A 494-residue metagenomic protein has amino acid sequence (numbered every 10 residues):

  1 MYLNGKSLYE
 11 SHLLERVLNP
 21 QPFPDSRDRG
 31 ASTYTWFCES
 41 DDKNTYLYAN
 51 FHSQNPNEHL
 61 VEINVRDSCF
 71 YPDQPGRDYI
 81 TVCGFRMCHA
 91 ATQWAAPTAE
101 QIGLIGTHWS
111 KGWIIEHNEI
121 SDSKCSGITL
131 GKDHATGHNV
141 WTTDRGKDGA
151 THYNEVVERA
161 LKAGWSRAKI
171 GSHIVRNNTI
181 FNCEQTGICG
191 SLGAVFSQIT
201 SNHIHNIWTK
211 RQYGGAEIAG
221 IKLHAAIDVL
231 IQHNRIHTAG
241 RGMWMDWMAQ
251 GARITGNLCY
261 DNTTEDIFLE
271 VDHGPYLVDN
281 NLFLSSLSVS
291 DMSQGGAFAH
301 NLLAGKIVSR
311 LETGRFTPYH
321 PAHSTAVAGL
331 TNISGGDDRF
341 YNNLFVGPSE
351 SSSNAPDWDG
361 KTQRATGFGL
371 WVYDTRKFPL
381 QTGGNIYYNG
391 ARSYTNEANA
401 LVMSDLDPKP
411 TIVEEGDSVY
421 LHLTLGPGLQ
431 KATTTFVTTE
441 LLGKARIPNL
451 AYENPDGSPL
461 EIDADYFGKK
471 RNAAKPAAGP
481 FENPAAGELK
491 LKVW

Functional and structural regions predicted by a protein language model:
M1-W109, S121, T129, T136-W165 (+5 more regions): Extracellular polysaccharide-degrading/modifying enzymes targeting complex plant/algal/animal polysaccharides
L14-R29, S53-D67, E100-H108, W113-I114 (+4 more regions): Short, charged, low-hydrophobicity "junction" segments
D42, V65, T98-E100, A168 (+7 more regions): Short, solvent-exposed coil/turn segments
N64-F70, P97-G106, K124-S166, N182-S191 (+7 more regions): Extracellular beta-strand/beta-solenoid scaffold signature
D78-A91, K111-C125, G137-A160, R167-T186 (+8 more regions): Right-handed parallel beta-helix
I188, S197-I207, S353-Q381, P476-V493: C-terminal/domain-terminus segments
M248-A249, G256-L258, N262, F268-L425 (+1 more regions): Extracellular beta-rich repeat passengers
